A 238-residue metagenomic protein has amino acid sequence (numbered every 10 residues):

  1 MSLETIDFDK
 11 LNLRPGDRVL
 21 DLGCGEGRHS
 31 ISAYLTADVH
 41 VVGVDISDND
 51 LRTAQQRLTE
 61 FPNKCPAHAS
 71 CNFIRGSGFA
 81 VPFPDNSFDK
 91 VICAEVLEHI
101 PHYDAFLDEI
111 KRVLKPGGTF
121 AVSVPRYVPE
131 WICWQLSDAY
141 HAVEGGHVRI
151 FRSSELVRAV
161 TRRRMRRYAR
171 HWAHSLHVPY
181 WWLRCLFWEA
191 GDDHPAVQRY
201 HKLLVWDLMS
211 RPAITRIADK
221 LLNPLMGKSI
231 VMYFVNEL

Functional and structural regions predicted by a protein language model:
M1-P84, K90-A94, L107, Q198-D207 (+2 more regions): Conserved N-terminal segment of class I S-adenosyl-L-methionine
G27, D48, I100-D104, V124 (+1 more regions): A structural helix-start
E95-H99: A short His-aromatic
D104-T119: A short glycine-rich, Lys/Arg-flanked "PGG" loop and its adjoining helix->strand segment in the class I
S123-V124, A173: Alpha/beta-hydrolase-fold catalytic nucleophile elbow
P125-R149, V157-R158: Short, glycine-/aromatic-enriched active-site segment of Class I SAM-dependent methyltransferases
Q135, H177-L238: A C-terminal cap/extension of S-adenosyl-L-methionine-dependent methyltransferases that defines the acceptor-substrate
M165-S175: Conserved S-adenosyl-L-methionine
